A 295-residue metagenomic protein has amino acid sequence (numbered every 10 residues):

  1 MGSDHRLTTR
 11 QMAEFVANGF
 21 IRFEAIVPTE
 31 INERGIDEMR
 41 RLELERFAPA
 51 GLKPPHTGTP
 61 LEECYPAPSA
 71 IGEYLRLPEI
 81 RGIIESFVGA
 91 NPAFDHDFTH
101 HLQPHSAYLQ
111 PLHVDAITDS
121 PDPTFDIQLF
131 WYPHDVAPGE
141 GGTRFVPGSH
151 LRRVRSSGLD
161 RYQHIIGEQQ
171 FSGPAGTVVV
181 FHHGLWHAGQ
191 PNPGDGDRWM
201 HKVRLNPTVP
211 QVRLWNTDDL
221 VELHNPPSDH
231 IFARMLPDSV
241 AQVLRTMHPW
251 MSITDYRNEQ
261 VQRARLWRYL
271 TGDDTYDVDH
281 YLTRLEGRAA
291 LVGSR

Functional and structural regions predicted by a protein language model:
M1-N18, E24-D119: Non-heme Fe(II)-dependent double-stranded beta-helix
P28-T29, H100-L102, I117, V136-P138 (+3 more regions): Short, solvent-exposed loop/turn segments at secondary-structure junctions
E45, L185, Q190-R295: Non-heme Fe(II)/2-oxoglutarate
P68-E73, I165-G167, A188-Q190: Active-site rim elements
D97-T99, L129-W131, H201-L205: A structural signal for short, well-ordered beta-strand segments
Y108-S172, P210-D219: Catalytic core of non-heme Fe(II) oxygenases with the double-stranded beta-helix
G173-H187: Conserved metal-binding segment of the jelly-roll/cupin
